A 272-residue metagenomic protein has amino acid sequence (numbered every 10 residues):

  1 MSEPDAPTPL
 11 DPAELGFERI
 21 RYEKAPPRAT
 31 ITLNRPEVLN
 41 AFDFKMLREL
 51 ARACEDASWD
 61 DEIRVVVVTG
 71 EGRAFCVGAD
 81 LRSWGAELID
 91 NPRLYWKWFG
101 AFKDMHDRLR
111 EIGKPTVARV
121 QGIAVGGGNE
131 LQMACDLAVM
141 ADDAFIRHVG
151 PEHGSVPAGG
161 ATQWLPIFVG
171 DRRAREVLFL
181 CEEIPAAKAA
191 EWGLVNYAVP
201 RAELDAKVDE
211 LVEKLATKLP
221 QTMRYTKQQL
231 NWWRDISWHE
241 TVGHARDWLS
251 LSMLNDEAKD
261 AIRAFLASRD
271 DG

Functional and structural regions predicted by a protein language model:
M1-E71, R93, D107: Conserved CoA-thioester-binding segment of acyl-CoA-metabolizing enzymes
M1-P26, C181-A187, A202, A206-G272: C-terminal alpha-helix plus adjacent terminal tail
P9, E14, R19, G70-M105 (+3 more regions): Glycine- (often His-adjacent) and acidic-residue-rich active-site loop that binds/positions the CoA thioester
I31, R35, L50, V68 (+7 more regions): Terminal peptide-recognition signature
R52, D104-D107, E210, D247: Generic recognition of well-ordered alpha-helical segments within structured catalytic/regulatory domains
G78, F99, K103, G126 (+3 more regions): Glycine-rich phosphate-binding loop at the start of an alpha helix
D107-Q221: Crotonase-fold acyl-CoA enzyme core
